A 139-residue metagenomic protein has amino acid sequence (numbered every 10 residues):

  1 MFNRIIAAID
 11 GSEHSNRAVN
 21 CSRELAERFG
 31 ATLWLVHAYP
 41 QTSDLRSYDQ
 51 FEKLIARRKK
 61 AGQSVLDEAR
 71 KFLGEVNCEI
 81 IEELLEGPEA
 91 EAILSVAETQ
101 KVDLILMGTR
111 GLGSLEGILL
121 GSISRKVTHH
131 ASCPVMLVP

Functional and structural regions predicted by a protein language model:
M1-F2, P139: Absolute protein N-terminus
N3-D49, V76-C78: Small/aliphatic-rich secondary-structure junction motif
E24, S95-P139: Gly/Ser-rich helix-loop-strand patches that form or flank binding pockets for ribonucleotide-derived cofactors
V36, I81-L85, M136: General small-molecule cofactor/ligand-binding pocket signal
T42-S43, A90-A92, S114: Generic structural signal for helix capping and beta-alpha/helix-loop junctions
E52-S64: A short acidic, glycine-rich active-site loop that binds or catalyzes chemistry on phosphate/adenosine moieties
K71-I105: Structural beta-alpha unit
